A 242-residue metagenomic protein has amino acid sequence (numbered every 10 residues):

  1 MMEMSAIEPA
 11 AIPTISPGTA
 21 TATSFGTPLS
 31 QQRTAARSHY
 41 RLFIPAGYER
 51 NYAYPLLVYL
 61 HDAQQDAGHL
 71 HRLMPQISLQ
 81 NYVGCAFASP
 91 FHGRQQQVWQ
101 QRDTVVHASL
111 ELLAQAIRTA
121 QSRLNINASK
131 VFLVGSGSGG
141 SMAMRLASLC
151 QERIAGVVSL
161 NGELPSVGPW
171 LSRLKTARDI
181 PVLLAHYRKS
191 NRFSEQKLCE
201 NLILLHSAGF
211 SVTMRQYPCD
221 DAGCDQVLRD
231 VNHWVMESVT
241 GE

Functional and structural regions predicted by a protein language model:
P13-A20, S24-I126: Serine-hydrolase catalytic machinery in alpha/beta-hydrolase-like enzymes
A128-K130: Short acidic capping loops at alpha-helix termini that bridge into adjacent secondary structure
V134-G139, A143: Gly/Ala-rich beta-loop-alpha elbow adjacent to hydrolase catalytic centers
R145-L149: Active-site signature of alpha/beta-hydrolase-fold catalytic machinery across serine- and Asp/Cys-nucleophile hydrolases
E152-P165: A conserved short beta-strand
G162-T240: The feature captures the conserved acid-bearing segment of alpha/beta-hydrolase catalytic domains
